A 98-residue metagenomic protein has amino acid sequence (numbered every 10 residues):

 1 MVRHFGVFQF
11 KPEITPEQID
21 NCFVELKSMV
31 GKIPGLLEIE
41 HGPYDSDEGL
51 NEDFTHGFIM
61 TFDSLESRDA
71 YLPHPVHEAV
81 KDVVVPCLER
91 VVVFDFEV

Functional and structural regions predicted by a protein language model:
M1-T55, D63-P73, F96-V98: Short S/T/G/P-rich N-terminal loop/turn motif that feeds into the first structured element of a domain
F62-F94: C-terminal structural segments of small proteins and small subunits
